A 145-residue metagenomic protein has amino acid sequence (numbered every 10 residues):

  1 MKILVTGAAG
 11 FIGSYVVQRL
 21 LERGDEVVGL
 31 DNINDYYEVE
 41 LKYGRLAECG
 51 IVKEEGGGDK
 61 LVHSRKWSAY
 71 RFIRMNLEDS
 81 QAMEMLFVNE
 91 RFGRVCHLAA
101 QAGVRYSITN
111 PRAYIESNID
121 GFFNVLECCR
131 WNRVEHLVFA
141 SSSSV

Functional and structural regions predicted by a protein language model:
M1-V145: N-terminal Rossmann-like NAD(P)+-binding domain of SDR-like oxidoreductases, especially those catalyzing
